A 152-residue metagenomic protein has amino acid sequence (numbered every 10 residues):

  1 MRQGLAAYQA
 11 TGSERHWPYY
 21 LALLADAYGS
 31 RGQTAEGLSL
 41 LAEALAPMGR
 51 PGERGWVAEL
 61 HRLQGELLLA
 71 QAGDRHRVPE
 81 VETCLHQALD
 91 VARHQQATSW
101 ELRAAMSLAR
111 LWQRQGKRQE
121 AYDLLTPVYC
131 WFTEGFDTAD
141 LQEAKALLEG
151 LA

Functional and structural regions predicted by a protein language model:
M1-A152: Helix-coil-helix junctions within alpha-helical repeat/solenoid scaffolds
